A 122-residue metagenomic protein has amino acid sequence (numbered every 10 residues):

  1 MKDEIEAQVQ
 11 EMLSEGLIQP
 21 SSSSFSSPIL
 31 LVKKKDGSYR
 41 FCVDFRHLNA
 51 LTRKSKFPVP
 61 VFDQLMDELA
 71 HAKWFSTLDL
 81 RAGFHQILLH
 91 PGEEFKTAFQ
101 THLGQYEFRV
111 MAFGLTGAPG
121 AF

Functional and structural regions predicted by a protein language model:
M1-F122: Retroelement reverse transcriptase polymerase core
